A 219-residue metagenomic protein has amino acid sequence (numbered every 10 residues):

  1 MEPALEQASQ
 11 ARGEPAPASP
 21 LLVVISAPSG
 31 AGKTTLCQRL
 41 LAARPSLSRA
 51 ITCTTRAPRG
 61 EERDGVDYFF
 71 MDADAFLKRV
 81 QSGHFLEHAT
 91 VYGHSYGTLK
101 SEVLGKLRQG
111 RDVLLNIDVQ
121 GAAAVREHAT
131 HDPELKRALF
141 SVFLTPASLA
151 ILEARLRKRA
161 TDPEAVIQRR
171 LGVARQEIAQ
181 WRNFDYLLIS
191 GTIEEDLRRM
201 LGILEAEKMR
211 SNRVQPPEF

Functional and structural regions predicted by a protein language model:
M1-L22: Extreme N-terminal, non-catalytic leader segments that precede Walker-type/kinase nucleotide-binding cores
E2-S9, R157-D162, Q176-F219: NTP-dependent small-molecule kinase module
S26-P28: P-loop (Walker A) phosphate-binding loop of NTP-binding proteins
K33: Conserved lysine of the Walker
L36-C37: Post-Walker A alpha-helix
P45-P58: Short beta-strand-centered segment that lines the nucleotide-binding/catalytic pocket of NTP-utilizing
L47, L135-F140, R182-F184: Short glycine-/polar-rich loops that comprise or flank the Walker A/P-loop and associated switch/sensor motifs
L77-H84, T98-A160, L204: ATP-dependent NMP and nucleoside kinases share a basic, alpha-helical "lid"
